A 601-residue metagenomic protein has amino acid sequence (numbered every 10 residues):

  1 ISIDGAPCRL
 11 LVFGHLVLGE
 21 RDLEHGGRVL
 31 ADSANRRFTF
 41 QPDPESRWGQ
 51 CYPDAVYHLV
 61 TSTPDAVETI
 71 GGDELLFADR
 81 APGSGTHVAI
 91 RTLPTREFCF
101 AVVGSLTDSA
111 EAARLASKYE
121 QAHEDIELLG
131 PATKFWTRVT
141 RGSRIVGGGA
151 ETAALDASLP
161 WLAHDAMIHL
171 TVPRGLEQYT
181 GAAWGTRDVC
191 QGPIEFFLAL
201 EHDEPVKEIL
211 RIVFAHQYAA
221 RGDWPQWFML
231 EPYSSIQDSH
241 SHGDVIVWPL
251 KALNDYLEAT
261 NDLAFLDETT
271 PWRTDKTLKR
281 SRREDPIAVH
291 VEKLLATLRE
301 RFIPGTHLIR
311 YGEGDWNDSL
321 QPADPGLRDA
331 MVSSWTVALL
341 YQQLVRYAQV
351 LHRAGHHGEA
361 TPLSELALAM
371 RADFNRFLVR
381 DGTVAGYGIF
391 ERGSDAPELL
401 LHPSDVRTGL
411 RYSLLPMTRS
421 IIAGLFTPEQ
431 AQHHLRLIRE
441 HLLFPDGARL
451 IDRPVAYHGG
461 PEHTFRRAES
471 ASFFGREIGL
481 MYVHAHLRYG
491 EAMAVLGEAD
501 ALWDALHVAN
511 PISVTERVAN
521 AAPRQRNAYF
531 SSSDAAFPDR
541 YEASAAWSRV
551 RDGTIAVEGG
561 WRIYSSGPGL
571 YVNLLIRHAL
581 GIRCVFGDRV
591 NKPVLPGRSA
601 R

Functional and structural regions predicted by a protein language model:
S2, E440-F444, S470-A471, G475-I478 (+1 more regions): Non-catalytic C-terminal accessory modules of carbohydrate-active enzymes
D4-A183, K276-E284, A288, L351-H352 (+2 more regions): Acidic/polar, glycine-enriched structural segments that form the non-catalytic walls/loops of the carbohydrate-binding
P42-P44, R96, T186-V189, P193-V206 (+9 more regions): Aromatic-rich carbohydrate-recognition surfaces in CAZymes
G71-A78, L159-P173, A183, H216-M229 (+4 more regions): Active-site-adjacent bridging/hinge elements
A112, V206, A360, A367 (+2 more regions): Solenoid-repeat scaffolds in large eukaryotic assemblies
F135-W161, R211-G222, W248, N254-V332 (+4 more regions): Active-site acid/base region of carbohydrate-active enzymes
P173-A182, P232-I236, G312-S334, E398-T408 (+4 more regions): Active-site-adjacent structural elements in folded domains
W224-Q226, L339-F465, H507, P511-R551: Catalytic cores of carbohydrate-active enzymes
